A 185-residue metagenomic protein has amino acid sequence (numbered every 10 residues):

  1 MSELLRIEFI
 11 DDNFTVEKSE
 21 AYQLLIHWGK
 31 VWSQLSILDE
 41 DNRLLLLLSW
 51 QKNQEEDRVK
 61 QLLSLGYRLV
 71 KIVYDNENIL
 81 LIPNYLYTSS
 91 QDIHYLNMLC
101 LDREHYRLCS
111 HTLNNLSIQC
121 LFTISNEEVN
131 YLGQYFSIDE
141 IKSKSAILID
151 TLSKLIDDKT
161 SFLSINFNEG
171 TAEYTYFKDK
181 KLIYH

Functional and structural regions predicted by a protein language model:
M1-H185: Hydrophobic/aromatic-enriched cytosolic interaction surfaces used to assemble or bind macromolecules
